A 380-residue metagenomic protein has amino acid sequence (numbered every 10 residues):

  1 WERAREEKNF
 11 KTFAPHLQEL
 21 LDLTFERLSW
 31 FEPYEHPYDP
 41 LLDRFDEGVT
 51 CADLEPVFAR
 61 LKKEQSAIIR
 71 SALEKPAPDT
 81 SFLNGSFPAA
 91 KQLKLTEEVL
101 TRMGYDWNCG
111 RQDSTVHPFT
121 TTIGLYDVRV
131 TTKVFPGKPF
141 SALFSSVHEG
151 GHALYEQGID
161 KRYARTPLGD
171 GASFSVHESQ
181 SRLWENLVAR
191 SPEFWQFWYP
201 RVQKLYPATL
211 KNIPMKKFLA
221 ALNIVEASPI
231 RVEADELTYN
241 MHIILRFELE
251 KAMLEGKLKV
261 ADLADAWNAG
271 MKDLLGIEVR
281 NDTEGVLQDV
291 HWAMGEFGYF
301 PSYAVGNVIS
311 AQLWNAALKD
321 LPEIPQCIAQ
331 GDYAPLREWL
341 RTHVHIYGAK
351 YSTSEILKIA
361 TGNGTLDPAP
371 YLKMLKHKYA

Functional and structural regions predicted by a protein language model:
W1-P139, Y371, Y379: Contiguous, non-catalytic segments that form substrate-binding/exosite surfaces or channel walls
A4-K11, G48, S71-T80, D160-P167 (+3 more regions): Inter-helical turn/loop segments and adjacent helix faces that build the functional surface of alpha-helical bundle
H16-E19, P88, T122-Y126, F135-L143 (+9 more regions): Secondary-structure capping and boundary motifs in well-ordered enzyme cores
E32, S141-K161, E178-R182: Active-site recognition of the HExxH zinc-binding catalytic motif
F58, K62, A89-L93, V99-D113 (+2 more regions): All-alpha helical catalytic cores of prenyl diphosphate-utilizing isoprenoid enzymes
T115-H117, Y155-E156, N212-I224, D235-L245 (+1 more regions): A glycine-rich, aromatic-flanked flexible loop/lid motif
D170-K211: Post-HExxH zinc-binding segment in Zn-dependent metallohydrolases
I243, F247-A380: C-terminal, non-catalytic "cap/extension" segments appended to globular domains
